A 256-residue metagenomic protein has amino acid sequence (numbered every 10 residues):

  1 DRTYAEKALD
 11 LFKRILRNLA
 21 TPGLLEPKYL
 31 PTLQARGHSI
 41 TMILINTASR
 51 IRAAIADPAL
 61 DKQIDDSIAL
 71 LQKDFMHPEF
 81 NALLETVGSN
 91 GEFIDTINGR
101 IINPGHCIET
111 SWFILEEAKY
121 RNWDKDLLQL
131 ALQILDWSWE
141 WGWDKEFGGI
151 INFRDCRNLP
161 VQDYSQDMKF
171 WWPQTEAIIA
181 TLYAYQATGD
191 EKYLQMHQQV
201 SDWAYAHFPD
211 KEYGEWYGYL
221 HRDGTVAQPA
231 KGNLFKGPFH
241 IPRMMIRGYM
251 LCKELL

Functional and structural regions predicted by a protein language model:
D1-L256: Glycan-recognition and catalytic cores of secretory/periplasmic carbohydrate-active enzymes
